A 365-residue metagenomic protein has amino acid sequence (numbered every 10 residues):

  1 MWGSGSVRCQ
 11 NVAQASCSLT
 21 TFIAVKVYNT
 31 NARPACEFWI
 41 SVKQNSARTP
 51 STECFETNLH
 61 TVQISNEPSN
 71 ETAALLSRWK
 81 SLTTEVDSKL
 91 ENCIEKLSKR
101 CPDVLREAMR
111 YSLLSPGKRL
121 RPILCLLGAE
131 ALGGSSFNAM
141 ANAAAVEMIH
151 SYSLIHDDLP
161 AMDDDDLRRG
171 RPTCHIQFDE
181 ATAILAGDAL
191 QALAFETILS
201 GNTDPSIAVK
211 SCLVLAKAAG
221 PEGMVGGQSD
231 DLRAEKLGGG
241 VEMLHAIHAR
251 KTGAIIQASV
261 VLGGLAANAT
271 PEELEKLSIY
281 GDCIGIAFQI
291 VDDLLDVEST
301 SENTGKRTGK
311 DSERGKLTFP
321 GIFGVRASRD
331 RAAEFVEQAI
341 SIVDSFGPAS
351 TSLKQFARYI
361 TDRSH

Functional and structural regions predicted by a protein language model:
W2-A145, I149, I155, A161-D164 (+6 more regions): Conserved N-terminal diphosphate/IPP-binding helix and adjacent helical/loop segment of trans-prenyltransferase domains
N58-N66, E130, L154-Q177, A186 (+4 more regions): Acidic, Mg2+-coordinating active-site segments of isoprenoid diphosphate-utilizing enzymes
V104-E107, K210, V214, A254 (+2 more regions): Amphipathic alpha-helical interaction segments
S112-K118, D179-A183, H248-A249, S328: Solvent-exposed loop and edge beta-strand segments that line ligand/cofactor-binding and catalytic clefts
S135-V146, P172, V209-V214, E273-I284: Alpha-helical scaffolds flanking conserved acidic
G201-V214, V343: Transmembrane helix-loop-helix
L294-V297, F346-K354: Flexible, glycine/charged-enriched surface loops at secondary-structure junctions
